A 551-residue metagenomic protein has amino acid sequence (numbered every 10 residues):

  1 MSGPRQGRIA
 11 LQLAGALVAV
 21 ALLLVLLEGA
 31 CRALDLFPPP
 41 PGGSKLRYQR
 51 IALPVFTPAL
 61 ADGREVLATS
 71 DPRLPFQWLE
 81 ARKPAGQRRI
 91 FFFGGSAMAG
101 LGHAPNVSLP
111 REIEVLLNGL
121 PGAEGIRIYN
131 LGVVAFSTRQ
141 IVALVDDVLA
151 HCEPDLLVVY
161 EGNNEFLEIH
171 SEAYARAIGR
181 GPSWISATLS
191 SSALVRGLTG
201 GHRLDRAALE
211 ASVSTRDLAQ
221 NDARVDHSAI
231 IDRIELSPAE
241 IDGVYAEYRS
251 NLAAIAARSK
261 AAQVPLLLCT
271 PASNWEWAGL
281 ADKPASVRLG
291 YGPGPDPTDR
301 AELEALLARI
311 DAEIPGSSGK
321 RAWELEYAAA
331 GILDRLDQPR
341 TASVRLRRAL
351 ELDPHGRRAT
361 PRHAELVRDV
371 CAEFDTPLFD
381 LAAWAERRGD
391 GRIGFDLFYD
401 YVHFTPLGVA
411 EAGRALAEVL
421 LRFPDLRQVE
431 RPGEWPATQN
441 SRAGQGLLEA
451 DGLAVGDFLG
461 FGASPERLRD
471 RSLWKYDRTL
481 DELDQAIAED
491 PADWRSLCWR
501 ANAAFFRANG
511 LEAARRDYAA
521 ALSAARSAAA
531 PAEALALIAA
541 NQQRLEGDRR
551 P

Functional and structural regions predicted by a protein language model:
G7, V107, G162-D369, L381-F395 (+1 more regions): Serine-dependent acyl-ester chemistry module
A14-G29: Hydrophobic membrane-insertion alpha-helices, especially the h-region of bacterial N-terminal signal peptides
P38-A123, R388, W499: Membrane/wall-proximal cationic-aromatic binding patches
L149-V158: Proline-aspartate-enriched helix->loop->beta-strand connector
S317-G319, D353, D490, A508 (+1 more regions): A structural motif in tetratricopeptide-repeat
L325, S496, A530-P531, I538: TPR alpha-solenoid repeat register
G331, N502-F505, L537-A540, R544: Residue-level recognition of tetratricopeptide repeat
A342-P354, A514-A529: TPR/TPR-like (Sel1-like) alpha-helical repeat modules
